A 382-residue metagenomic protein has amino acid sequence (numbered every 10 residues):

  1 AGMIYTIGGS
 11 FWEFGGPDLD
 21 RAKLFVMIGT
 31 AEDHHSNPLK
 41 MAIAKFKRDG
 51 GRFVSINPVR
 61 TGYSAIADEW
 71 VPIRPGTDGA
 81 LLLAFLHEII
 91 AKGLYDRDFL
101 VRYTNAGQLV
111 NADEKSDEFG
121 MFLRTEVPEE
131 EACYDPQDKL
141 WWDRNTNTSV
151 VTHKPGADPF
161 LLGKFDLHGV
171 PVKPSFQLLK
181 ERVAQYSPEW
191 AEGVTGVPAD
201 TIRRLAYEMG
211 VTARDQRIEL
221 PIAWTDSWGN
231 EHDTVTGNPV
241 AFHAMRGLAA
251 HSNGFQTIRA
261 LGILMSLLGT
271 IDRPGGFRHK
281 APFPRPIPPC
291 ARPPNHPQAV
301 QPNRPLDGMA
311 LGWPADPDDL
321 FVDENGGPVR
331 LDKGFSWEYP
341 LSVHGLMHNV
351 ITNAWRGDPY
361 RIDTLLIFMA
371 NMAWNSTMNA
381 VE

Functional and structural regions predicted by a protein language model:
A1, D33-S36, T61-S64, D78-G79 (+6 more regions): Flexible loop/turn segments at secondary-structure boundaries
A1-G51, A80, D158, G163 (+3 more regions): Extended redox/cofactor-interaction regions of prokaryotic respiratory oxidoreductases
G15, V54-I66: Short, glycine/polar-rich helix-capping loops at beta-to-alpha or helix-loop-helix junctions that flank or form
G15-K23, E181-R182, R203-I222, D226-A241 (+1 more regions): Glycine-rich phosphate/diphosphate-binding loops that line cofactor/substrate pockets in enzymes
L24-G29, Y186-T195, A241-A250, T364-M369: Glycine- and acidic
F46-D49, I56-P58, I73: Generic beta-sheet signal
S64-A65, E69-W224, V235: Long, well-ordered, tryptophan-enriched scaffold segments
R102-G107, E208-M209, W224-W228, M245 (+1 more regions): A glycine-rich phosphate-binding loop feature that marks nucleotide/adenosyl-phosphate handling sites
